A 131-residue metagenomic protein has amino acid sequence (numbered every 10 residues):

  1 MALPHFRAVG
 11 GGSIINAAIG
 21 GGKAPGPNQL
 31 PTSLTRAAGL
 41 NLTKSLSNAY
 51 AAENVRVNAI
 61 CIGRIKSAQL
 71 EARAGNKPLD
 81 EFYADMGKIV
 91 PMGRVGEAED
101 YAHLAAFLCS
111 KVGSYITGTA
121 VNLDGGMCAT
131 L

Functional and structural regions predicted by a protein language model:
P4, N48-A52, S114: Alpha-helical segment proximal to the catalytic Tyr-Lys
I19: Residue(s) in the substrate-gating loop at a strand-loop-helix junction that position the organic substrate next
A24, K88, A106, T117-L131: Short C-terminal tail/terminal secondary-structure segment of NAD(P)H-dependent dehydrogenase/reductase domains
A24-L30, A52-E53, G93, K111: Active-site loop immediately N-terminal to the catalytic Tyr-X3-Lys motif of short-chain dehydrogenase/reductase
T35-R36, T43: Active-site helix of classical SDR
L40, C61-A72: Short, flexible catalytic-loop segment of classical short-chain dehydrogenase/reductase
R56-K66, C109, N122-D124: Conserved SDR Rossmann-fold cofactor-binding beta-strand/turn motif
V90-Y101: A conserved structural motif in NAD(P)-dependent oxidoreductases
